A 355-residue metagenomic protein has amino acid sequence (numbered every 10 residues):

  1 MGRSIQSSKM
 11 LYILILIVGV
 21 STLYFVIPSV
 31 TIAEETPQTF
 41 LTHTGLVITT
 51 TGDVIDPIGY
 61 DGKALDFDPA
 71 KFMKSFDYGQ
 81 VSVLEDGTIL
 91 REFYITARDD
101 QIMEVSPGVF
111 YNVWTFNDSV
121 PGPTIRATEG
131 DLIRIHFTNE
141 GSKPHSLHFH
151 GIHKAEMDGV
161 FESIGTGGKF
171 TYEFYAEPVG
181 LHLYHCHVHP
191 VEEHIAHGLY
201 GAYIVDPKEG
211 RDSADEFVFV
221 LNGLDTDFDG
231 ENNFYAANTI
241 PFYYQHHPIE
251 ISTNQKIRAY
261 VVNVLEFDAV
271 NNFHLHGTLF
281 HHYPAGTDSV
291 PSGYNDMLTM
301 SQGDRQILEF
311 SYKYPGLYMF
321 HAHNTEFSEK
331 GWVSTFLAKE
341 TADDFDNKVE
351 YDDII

Functional and structural regions predicted by a protein language model:
G2-I355: Copper-binding active sites and cupredoxin-like electron-transfer domains, recognizing His/Cys-rich ligand loops
